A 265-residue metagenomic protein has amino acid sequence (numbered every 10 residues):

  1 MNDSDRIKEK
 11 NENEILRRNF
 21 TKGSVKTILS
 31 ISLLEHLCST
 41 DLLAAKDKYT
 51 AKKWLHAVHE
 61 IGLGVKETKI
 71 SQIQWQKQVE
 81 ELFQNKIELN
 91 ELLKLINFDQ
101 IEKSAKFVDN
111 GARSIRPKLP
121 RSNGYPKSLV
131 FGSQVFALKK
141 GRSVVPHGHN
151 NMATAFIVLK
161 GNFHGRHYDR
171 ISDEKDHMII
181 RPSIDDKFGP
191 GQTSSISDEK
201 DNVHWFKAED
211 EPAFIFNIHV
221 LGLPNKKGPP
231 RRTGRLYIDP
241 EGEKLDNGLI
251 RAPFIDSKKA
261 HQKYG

Functional and structural regions predicted by a protein language model:
M1-I15: N-terminal secretory signal peptides
E14-N19, S30-T50: N-terminal twin-arginine translocation
K46-V130, P182-D185, K244-G265: A short, N-terminal "cap"/entry segment at the start of jelly-roll beta-barrel domains of the cupin/DSBH fold
Q134-H149, D198-D201: Conserved short histidine dyad/triad with adjacent acidic residue
A153-H164: Glycine- and acidic-residue-biased ligand/ion/polar-headgroup-sensing regions
A155-I157, D210-L223: A short hydrophobic beta-strand segment most commonly corresponding to one strand of the jelly-roll/cupin
S172-D201: Short acidic-glycine-tyrosine-enriched beta hairpin
W205-A208: Asparagine-centered strand-capping/turn motif at beta-strand->loop junctions
